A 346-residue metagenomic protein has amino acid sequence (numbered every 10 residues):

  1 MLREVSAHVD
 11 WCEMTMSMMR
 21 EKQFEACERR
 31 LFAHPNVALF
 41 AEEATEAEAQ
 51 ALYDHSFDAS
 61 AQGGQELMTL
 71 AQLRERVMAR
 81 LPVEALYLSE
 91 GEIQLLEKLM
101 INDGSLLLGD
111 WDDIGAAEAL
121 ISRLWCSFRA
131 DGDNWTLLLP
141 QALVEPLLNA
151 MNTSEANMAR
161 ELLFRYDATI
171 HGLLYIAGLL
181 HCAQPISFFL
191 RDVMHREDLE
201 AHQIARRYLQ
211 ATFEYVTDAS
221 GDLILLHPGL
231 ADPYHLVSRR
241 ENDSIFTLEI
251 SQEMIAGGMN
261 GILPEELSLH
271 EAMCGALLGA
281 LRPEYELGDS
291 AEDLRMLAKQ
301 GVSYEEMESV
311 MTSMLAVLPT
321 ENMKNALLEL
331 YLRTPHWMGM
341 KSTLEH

Functional and structural regions predicted by a protein language model:
M1-L138: Basic helix-extension-helix modules of the SAP/HeH family
A44, E90, N102-L106, L174-A183 (+2 more regions): Short capping segments at the starts of secondary-structure elements
Y53-S56, Q184-M194: DNA-recognition alpha helix
G64-A79, D113, S127-A156, T217-R240: Accessory beta->alpha helical hairpin/"wing" motif in late/C-terminal subdomains of nucleic-acid enzymes
M68-E92, M151-D167, H270, P283: Short alpha-helical segments that sit at the start of domains
I114-S127, D192-I224, S303-G339: Charge-enriched amphipathic alpha-helical scaffolds
Q141-I176, A231-M259: Short, amphipathic alpha-helical interaction segments positioned at domain boundaries
E197-S309: Long, charge-rich C-terminal accessory regions
